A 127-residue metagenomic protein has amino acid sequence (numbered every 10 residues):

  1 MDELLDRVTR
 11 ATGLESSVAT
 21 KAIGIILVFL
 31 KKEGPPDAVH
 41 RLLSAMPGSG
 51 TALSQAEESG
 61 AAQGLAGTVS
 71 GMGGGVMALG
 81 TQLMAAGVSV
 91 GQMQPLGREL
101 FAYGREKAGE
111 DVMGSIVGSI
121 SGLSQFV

Functional and structural regions predicted by a protein language model:
M1-V127: A structural "flexibility-hinge" signal
